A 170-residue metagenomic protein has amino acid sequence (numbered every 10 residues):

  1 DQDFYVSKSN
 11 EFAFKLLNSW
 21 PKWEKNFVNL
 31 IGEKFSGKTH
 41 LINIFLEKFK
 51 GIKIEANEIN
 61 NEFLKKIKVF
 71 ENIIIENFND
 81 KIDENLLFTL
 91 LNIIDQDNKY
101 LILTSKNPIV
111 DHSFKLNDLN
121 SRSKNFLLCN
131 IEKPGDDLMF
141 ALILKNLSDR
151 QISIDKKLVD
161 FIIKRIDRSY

Functional and structural regions predicted by a protein language model:
D1-F12: Dynamic helix-loop-helix/coil hinge segments at AAA+ ATPase domain boundaries and subdomain interfaces
N10-K22: Pre-Walker A adenine-sensing motif
K25-L41: Walker A/P-loop nucleotide-binding motif
K66-L86, L90, D97-K106: Conserved P-loop NTPase "ATPase switch" module shared by AAA+ and STAND
I109-K124: Short regulatory helix/loop adjacent to the ATP-binding pocket of P-loop NTPases
D111-H112, F126-L138: Conserved AAA+ ATPase "SRH/arginine-finger" region at the nucleotide-binding site
A141-I152: Conserved AAA+ ATPase "sensor/coupling" helix adjacent to the nucleotide-binding pocket
S153-R165: Short conserved motifs of the RecA-like P-loop NTPase core
